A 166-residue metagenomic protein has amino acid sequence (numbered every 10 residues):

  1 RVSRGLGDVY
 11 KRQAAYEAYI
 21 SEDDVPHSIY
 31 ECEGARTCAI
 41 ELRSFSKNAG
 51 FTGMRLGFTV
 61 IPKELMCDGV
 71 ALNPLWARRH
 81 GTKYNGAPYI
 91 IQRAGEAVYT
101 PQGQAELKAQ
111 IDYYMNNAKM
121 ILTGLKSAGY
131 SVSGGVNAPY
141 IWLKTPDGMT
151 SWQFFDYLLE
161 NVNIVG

Functional and structural regions predicted by a protein language model:
R1-Y10: Single conserved hydrophobic/aromatic residue that forms the stacking wall/gate of nucleotide- or nucleobase-binding
A14-Y16, S44-F45: Short strand-turn motif at the edge of the Rossmann-like AdoMet-binding core
Y16-A18, G134-Y140, L159-G166: Conserved PLP cofactor-binding pocket of PLP-dependent enzymes
S21-D23: Conserved catalytic-core motifs of eukaryotic protein kinase domains, centered on the activation segment
E31-D112, K119-T123: Conserved core segment of the aminotransferase class I/II
A39, Y130, I164: Short, conserved active-site loop motifs that form the nucleotide-linked donor/cofactor pocket
E96, I111-L122, V132-T145, S151: Conserved glycine-rich beta-strand-loop-beta hairpin in the small C-terminal domain of fold type I
